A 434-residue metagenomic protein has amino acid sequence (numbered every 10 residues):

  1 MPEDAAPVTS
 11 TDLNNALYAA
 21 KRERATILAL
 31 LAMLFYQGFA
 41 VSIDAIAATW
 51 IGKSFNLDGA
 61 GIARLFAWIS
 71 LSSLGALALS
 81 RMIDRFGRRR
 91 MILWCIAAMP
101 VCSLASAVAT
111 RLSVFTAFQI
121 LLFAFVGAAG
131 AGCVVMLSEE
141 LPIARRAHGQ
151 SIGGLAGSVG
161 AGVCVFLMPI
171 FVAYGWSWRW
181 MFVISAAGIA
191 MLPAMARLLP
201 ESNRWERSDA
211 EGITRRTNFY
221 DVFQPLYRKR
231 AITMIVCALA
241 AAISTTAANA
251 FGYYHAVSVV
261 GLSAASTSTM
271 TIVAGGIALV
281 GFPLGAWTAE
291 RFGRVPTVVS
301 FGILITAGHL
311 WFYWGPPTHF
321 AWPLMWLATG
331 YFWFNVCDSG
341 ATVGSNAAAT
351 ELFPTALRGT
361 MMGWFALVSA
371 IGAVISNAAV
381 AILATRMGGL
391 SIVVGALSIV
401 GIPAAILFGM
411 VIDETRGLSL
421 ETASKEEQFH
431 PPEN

Functional and structural regions predicted by a protein language model:
A25-G59, A248-Y253: Extracytoplasmic
D44-I46, Y227-F282: Extracytoplasmic gate region of multi-pass secondary transporters
N56, G87, V108-S113, G293 (+1 more regions): Helix-breaking motifs and short loop linkers at transmembrane-helix boundaries and internal kinks in secondary membrane
A67-R81, I272-L284: Central cavity-lining transmembrane alpha-helices of secondary-active solute carriers, predominantly the Major
G75-T110: Conserved MFS/SLC helix-loop-helix module at the cytosolic interface between two early adjacent transmembrane helices
A97-T110, I303-F320: C-terminal ends and interior cores of transmembrane alpha-helices in multi-pass membrane transporters/permeases
F118-L155: Cytoplasmic helix-loop-helix junction between adjacent transmembrane helices in 12-TM secondary transporters
R145-A173, G188, A366-N377: Glycine-rich segments within core transmembrane alpha-helices of 12-TM secondary carriers
